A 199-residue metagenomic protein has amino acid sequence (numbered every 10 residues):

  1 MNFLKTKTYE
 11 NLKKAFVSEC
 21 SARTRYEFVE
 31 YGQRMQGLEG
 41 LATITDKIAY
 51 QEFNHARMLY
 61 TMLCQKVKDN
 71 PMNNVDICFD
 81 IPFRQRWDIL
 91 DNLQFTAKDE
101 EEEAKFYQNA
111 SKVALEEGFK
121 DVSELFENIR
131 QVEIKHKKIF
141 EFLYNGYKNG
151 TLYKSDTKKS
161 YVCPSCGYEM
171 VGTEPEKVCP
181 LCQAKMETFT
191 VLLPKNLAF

Functional and structural regions predicted by a protein language model:
M1-F199: Non-heme di-metal
